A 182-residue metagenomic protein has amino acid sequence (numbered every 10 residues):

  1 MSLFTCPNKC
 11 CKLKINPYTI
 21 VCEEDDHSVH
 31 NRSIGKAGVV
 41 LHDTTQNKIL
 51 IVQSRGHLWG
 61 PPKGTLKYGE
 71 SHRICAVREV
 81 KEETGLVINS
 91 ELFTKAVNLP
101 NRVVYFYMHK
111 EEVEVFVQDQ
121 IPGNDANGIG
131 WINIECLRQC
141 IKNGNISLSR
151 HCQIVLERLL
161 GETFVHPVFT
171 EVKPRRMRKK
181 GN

Functional and structural regions predicted by a protein language model:
S2-G38: Acidic, metal-coordinating catalytic segment for phosphate/diphosphate chemistry, firing primarily on the Nudix
I34-K36, G56, P100-N101: Short connector loops at helix/strand junctions that flank enzyme active sites, especially segments positioning acidic
I51-Q53: Short, acidic/hydrophobic/Gly-rich beta-strand patch recurrent on exposed beta strands that often constitutes part
W59-P62: Compact nucleic-acid interaction/catalytic patches
G64-V155, R175: Unchanged
S147-G181: Charged phosphate-binding loop/patch that engages nucleotide di/tri-phosphates or the phosphate backbone of nucleic
